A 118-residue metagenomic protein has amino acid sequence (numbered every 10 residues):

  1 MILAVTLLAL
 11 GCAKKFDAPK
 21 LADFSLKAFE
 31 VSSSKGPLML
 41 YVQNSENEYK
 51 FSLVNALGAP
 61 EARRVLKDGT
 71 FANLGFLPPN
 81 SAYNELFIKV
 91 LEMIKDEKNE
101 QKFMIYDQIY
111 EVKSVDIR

Functional and structural regions predicted by a protein language model:
M1-L3: Sec-dependent signal peptide recognition, specifically the positively charged N-region followed immediately by
L8-G11: C-terminal motif of bacterial Sec signal peptides marking the signal peptidase cleavage site
A13-K15: Bacterial signal peptide processing site
K20-E46, M93, I109-E111: Post-signal peptide N-terminal segment of mature Sec-exported envelope proteins
E30-D68: Post-signal-peptide N-terminal segment of Sec-exported extracytoplasmic proteins
L53, L74-P78: Beta-turn initiation residues at beta-strand->coil junctions
A59-L66, G75, Y83-F87: A short, polar/proline- and glycine-enriched secondary-structure boundary/capping micro-motif
L77-R118: C-terminal low-complexity, charged extensions that often adopt amphipathic alpha-helices
